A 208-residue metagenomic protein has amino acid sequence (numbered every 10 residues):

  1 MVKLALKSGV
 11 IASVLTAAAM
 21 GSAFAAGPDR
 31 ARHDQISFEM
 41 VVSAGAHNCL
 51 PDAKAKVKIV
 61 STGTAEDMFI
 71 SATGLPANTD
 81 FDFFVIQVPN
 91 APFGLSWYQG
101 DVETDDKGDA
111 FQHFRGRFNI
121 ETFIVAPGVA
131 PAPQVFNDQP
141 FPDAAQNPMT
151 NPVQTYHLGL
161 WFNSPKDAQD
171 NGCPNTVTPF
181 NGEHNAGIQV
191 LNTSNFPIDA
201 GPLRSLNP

Functional and structural regions predicted by a protein language model:
M1-V10: Bacterial N-terminal signal peptides that target proteins for export
S13-V14, E66: Generic hydrophobic/packing signal
L15-F24: C-terminal segment of classical bacterial N-terminal signal peptides
F24-P208: N-terminal leader/targeting pre-sequences
